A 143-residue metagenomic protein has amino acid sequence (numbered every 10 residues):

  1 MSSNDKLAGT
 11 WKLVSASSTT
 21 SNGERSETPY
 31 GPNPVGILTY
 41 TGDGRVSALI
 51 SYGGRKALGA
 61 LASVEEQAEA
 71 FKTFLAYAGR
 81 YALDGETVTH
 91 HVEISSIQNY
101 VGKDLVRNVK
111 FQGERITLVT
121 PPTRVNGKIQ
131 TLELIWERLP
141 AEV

Functional and structural regions predicted by a protein language model:
M1-A76, L83-V143: Lipid interaction determinants
